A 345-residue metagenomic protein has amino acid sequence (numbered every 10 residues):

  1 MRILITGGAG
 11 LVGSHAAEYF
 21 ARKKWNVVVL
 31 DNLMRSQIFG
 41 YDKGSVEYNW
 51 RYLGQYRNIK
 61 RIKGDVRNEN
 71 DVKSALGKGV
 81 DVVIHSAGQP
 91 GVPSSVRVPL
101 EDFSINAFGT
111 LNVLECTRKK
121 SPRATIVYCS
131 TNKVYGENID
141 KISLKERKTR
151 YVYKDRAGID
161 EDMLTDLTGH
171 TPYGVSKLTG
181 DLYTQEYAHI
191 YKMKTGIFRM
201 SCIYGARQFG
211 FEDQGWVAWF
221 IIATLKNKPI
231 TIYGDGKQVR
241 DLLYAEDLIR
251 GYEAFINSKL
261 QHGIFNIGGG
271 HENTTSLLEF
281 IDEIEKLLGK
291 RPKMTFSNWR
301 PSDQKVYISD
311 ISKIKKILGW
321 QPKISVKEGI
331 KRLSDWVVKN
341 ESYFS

Functional and structural regions predicted by a protein language model:
M1-I203, K331-R332, N340: N-terminal Rossmann-like NAD(P)+-binding domain of SDR-like oxidoreductases, especially those catalyzing
A16, Y252-I256, I284, I330-V337: Hydrophobic "lid"/C-terminal helical patch of Rossmann-like NAD(P)-dependent dehydrogenase/epimerase domains
R67, R97, I105-F108, T171 (+7 more regions): Residue-level signal for the nucleotide or nucleotide-sugar donor/cofactor binding architecture
D71, N112-E115, L242, D247-R250 (+1 more regions): Conserved mid-core alpha-helix of short-chain dehydrogenase/reductase
L178, Y191-K194, I203-W219, K226-K228 (+6 more regions): Glycine/proline-rich active-site loop of Rossmann-fold NAD(P)-dependent oxidoreductases
T179, Y183, Y187, F220 (+2 more regions): Hydrophobic alpha-helix immediately C-terminal to the catalytic Tyr-X-X-X-Lys motif of short-chain
D235, I264-F265, L278-I281, G289-V306 (+1 more regions): C-terminal "lid/loop" region of Rossmann-like NAD(P)-dependent oxidoreductases
A245, I264, R300-Q321, E328 (+1 more regions): Conserved C-terminal active-site "lid" loop/helix of NAD(P)H-dependent oxidoreductases that clamps the redox cofactor
